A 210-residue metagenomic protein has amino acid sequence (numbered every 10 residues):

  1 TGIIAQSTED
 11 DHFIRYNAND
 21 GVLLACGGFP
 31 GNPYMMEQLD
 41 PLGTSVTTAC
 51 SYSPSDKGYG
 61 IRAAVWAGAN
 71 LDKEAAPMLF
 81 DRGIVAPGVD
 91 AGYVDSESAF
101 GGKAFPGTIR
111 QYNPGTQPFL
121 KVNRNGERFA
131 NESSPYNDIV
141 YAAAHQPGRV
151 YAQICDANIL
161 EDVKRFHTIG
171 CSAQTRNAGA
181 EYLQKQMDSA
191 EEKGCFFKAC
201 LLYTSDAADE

Functional and structural regions predicted by a protein language model:
T1-R15: Conserved beta-strand-loop-beta-strand element in the redox core of flavoprotein oxidoreductases
T8-D10, G21, G28-P30, N125-R128 (+3 more regions): Short, glycine-/Ser/Thr-/acidic-enriched flexible segments
Y16-V89: Glycine-rich loop(s) and the adjacent beta-strand/alpha-helix scaffold that form part
C50, I61-Q153: Rossmann-like dinucleotide-binding core of oxidoreductases
G58-V65, C155, Q184, S205: Predominant activation on well-ordered alpha-helical scaffold segments within soluble catalytic domains
A143-L202: Glycine-rich loop/linker segments at domain edges
Y203-D209: Conserved small/polar residues in nucleotide/adenosyl-binding loops
